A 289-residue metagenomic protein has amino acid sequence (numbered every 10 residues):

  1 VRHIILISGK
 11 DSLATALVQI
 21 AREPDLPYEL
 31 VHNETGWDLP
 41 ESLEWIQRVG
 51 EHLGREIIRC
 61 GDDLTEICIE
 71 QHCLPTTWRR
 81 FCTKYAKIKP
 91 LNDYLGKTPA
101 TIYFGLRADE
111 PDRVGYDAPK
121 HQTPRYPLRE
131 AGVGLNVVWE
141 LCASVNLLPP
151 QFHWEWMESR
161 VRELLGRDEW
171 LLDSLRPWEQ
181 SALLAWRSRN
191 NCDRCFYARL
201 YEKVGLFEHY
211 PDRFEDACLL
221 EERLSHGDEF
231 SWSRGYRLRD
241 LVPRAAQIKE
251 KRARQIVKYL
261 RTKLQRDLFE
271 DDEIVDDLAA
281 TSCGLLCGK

Functional and structural regions predicted by a protein language model:
V1-K289: Nucleotide-activated chemistry modules centered on ATP-dependent adenylation/adenylyltransferase
